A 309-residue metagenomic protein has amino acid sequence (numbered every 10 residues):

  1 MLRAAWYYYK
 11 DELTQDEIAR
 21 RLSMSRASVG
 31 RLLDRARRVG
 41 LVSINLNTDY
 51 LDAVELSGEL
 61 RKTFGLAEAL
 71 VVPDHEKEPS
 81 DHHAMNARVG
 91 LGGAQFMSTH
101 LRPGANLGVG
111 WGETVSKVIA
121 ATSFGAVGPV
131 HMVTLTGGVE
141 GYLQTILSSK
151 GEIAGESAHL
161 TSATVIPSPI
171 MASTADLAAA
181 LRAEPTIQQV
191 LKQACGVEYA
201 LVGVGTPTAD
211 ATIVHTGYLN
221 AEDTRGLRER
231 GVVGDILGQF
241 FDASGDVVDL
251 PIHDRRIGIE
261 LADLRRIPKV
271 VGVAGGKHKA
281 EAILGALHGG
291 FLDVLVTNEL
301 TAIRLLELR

Functional and structural regions predicted by a protein language model:
A4, T14-M24: Short alpha-helical "recognition helix" segments of helix-turn-helix
A27: Key DNA-contact positions within bacterial/archaeal DNA-binding proteins
G30-L32: Key DNA-contacting residues within the recognition helix of helix-turn-helix
A36-R37: C-terminal flanking helix
L46-E55: Short, basic, alpha-helical segments at the C-terminal edge of helix-turn-helix-like DNA-binding modules
G58, T63-A105, G125-T208, H215 (+1 more regions): Ligand-binding beta-strand-loop-alpha-helix segment within the catalytic cores of soluble metabolic enzymes
I213-A243, V294-T297: Gly/Ser/Thr-rich active-site loops/lids in small-molecule metabolic enzymes that frequently grip phosphoryl groups
A243-R309: ATP/nucleoside-binding phosphotransfer catalytic cores, i.e., glycine-rich phosphate-binding loops
